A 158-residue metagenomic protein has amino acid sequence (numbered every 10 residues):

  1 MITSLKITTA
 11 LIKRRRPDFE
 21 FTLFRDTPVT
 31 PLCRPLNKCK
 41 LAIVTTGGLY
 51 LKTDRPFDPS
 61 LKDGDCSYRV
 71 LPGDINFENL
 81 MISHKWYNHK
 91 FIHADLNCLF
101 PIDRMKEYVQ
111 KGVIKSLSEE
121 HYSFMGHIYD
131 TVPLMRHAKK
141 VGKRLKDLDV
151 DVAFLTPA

Functional and structural regions predicted by a protein language model:
M1-A158: Metallocofactor- and cofactor-centric catalytic cores in central/energy metabolism, strongly enriched
